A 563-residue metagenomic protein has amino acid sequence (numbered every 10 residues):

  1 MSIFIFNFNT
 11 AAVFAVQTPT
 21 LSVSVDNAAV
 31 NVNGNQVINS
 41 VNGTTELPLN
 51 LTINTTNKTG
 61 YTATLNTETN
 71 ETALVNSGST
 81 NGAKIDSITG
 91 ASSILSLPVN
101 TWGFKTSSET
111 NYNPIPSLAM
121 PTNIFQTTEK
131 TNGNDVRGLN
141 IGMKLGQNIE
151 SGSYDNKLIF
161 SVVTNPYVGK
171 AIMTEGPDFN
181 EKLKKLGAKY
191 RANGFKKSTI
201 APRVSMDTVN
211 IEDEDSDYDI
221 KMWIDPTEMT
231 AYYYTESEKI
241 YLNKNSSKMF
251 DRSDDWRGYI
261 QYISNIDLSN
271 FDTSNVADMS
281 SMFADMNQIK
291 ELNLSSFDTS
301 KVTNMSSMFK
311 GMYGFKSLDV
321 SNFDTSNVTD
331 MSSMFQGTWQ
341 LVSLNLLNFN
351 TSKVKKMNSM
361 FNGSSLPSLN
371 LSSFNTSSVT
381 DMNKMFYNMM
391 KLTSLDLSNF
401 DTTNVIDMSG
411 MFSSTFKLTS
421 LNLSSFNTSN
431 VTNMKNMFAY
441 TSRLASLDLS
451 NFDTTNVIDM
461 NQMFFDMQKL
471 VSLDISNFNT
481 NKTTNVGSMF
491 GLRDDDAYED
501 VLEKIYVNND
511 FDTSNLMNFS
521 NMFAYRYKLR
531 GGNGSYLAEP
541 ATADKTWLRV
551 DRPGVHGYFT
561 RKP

Functional and structural regions predicted by a protein language model:
M1-V16: Sec-dependent, cleavable N-terminal signal peptides
T10, T67, S108-T110, L118 (+8 more regions): A generic structural signal for solvent-exposed, polar alpha-helical segments
F14-V168: Signature of Gram-negative chaperone-usher
Y167-P563: Negatively charged
